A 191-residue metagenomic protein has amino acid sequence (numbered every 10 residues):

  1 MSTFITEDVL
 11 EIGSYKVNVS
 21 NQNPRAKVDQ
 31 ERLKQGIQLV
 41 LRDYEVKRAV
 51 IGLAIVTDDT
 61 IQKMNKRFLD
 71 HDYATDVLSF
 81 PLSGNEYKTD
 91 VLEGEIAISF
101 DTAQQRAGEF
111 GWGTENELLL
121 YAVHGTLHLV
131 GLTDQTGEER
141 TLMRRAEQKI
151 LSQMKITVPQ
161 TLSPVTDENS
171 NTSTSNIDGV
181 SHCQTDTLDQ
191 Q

Functional and structural regions predicted by a protein language model:
M1-L118, V130-Q191: An acidic/histidine-cluster motif and surrounding catalytic segment that typifies divalent-metal-assisted enzyme active
V123, L127-G131: Short active-site segment of divalent metal-dependent hydrolases/proteases that encodes the spacing between
